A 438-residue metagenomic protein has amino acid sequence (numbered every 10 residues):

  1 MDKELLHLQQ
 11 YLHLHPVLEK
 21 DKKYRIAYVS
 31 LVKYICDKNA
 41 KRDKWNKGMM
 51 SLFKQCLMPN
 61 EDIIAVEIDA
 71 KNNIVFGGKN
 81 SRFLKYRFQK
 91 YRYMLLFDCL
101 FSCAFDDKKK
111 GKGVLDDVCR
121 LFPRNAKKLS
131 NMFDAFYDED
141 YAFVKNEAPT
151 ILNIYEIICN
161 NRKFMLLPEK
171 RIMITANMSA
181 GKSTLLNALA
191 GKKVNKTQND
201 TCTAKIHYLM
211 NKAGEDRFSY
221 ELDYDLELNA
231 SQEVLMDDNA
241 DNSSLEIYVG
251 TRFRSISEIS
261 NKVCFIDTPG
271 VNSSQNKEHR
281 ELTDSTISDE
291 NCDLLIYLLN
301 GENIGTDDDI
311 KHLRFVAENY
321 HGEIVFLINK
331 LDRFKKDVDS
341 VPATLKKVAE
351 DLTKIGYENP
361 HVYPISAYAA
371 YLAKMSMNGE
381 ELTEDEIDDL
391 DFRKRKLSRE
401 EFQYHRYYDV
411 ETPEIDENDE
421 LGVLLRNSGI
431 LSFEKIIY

Functional and structural regions predicted by a protein language model:
M1-N80, R87: N-terminal accessory targeting/assembly segments
K3-K22, Y155-E411, G422-I437: Globular "head" domains of long coiled-coil molecular machines
H13, I26, S30, C36 (+11 more regions): Intrinsically disordered, low-complexity regions enriched in small/polar residues
P16, L57, N73, R92 (+3 more regions): Short, flexible coil/linker elements and helix-boundary hinge sites characteristic of intrinsically disordered
I64-N72, K112-C119, L129, F133-F136 (+2 more regions): Generic detector of solvent-exposed, compositionally biased contiguous segments
F76-I151: Charged, amphipathic alpha-helical linker segments immediately N-terminal to NTP-binding catalytic cores
I415-L421: Short hinge/gating elements
